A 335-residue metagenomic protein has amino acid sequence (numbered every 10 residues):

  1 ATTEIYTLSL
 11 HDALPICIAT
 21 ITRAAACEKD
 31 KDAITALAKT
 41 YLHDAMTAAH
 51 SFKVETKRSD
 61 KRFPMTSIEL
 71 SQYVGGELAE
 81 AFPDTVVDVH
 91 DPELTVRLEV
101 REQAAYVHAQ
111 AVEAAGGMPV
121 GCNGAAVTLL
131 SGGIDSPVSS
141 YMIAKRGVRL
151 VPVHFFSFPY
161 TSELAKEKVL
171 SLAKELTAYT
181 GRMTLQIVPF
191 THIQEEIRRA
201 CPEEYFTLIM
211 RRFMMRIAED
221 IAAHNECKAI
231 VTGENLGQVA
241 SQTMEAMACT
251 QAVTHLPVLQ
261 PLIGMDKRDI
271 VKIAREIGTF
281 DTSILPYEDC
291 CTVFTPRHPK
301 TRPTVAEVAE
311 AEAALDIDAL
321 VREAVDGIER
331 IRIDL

Functional and structural regions predicted by a protein language model:
A1-T7: Short, exposed "boundary/linker" segments that immediately precede the start of a downstream structural module
L8-V127, P137-M183, H192, A252 (+3 more regions): RNA-binding accessory domains that recognize and position tRNA/RNA substrates
Y73-L78, D84, A111-N123, F190 (+3 more regions): Active-site adenylate/phosphate-handling loop in enzymes that bind or generate adenylated species
H108-Q110, V153-F155, V188-T191, T232-G233 (+3 more regions): Generic beta-strand/beta-sheet core signal
G133: Conserved G/P- and acidic residue-centered "switch" motifs that form tight phosphate/ATP-binding loops in soluble
M183, K228, F280: Short acidic/polar active-site loop segments enriched in Thr and Asp
G278-P286: A short alpha-helix-loop-beta-strand transition element characteristic of N-terminal alpha/beta dinucleotide-binding
L285-L335: The feature marks non-catalytic terminal segments
